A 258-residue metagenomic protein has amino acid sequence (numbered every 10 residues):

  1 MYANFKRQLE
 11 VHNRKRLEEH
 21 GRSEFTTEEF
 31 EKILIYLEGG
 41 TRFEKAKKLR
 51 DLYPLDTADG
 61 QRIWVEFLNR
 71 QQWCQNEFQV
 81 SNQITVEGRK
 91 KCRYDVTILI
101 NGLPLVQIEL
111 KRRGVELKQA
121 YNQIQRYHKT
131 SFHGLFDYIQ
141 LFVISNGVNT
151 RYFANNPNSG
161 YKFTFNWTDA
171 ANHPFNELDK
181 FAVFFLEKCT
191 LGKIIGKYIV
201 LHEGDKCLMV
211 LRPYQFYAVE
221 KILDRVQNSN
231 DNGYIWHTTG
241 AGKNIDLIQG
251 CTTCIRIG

Functional and structural regions predicted by a protein language model:
M1-G258: ATP-dependent helicase/translocase motor core
